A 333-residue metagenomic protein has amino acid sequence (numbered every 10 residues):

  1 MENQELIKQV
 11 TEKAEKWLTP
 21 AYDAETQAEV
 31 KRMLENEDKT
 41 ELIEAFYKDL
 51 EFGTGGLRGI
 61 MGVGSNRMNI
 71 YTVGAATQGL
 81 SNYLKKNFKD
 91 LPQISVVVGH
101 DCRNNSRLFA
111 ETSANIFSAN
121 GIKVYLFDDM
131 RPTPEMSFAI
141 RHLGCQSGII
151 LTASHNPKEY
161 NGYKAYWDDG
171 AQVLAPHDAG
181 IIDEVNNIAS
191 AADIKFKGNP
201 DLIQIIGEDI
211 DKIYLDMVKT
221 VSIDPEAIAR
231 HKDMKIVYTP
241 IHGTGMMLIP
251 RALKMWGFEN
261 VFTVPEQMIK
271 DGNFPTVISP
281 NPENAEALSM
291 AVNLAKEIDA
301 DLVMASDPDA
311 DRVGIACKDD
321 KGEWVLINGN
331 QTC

Functional and structural regions predicted by a protein language model:
I7, E12-S113, Q204-K232, T244: An N-terminal, well-structured beta->alpha segment
W17, A21, E41-A45, L50 (+1 more regions): Gly/Ser/Thr-enriched, mixed-charge loops and adjacent short helices that form phosphate/oxyanion-binding elements
G59-N66, I94-H100, I122, P200-Q204 (+5 more regions): Glycine- and acidic
R67-Y71, H100-L108, V124-R131, D168-P176 (+5 more regions): Alpha-helix capping and helix-loop boundary segments enriched in small/acidic/polar residues
Q78, E111, N115, P134 (+9 more regions): Residues on a specific face of well-ordered alpha-helices
V97-Y160, E259-G314: N-terminal small/polar loop signature for handling phosphorylated ligands or for N-terminal nucleophile
T112-N120, L143, K164-Q172, R251-E259 (+1 more regions): A glycine- and small-aliphatic-rich helix-loop capping segment at beta-alpha/alpha-beta transitions that lines
D168-A171, D183, A189, K296-C333: Replace "Mg2+/Mn2+-dependent" with "divalent metal-dependent
